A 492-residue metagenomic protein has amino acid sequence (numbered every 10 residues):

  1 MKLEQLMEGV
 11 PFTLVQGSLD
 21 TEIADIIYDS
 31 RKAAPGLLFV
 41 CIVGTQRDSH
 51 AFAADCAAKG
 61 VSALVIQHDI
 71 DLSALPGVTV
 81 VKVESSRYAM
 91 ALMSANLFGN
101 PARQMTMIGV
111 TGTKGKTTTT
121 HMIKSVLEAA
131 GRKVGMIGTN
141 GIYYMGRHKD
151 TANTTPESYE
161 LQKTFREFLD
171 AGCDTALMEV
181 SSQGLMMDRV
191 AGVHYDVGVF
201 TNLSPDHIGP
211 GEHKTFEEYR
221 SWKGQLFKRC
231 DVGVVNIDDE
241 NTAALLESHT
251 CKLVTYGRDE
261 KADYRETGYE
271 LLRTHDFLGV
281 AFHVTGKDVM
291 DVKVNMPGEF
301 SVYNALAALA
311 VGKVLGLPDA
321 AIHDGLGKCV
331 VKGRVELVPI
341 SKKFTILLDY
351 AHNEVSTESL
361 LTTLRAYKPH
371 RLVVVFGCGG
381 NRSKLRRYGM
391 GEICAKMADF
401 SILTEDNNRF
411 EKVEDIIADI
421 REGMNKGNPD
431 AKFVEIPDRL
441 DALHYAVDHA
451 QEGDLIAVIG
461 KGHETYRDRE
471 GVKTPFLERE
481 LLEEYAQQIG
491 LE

Functional and structural regions predicted by a protein language model:
M1-L14, P35-L38, A51, T250 (+5 more regions): ATP-dependent carboxylate-amine ligase
M1-L92, Y269, K293, P297-E299 (+3 more regions): N-terminal leader/targeting and accessory segments in enzymes
G9, I70-P76, A171, D196-I346 (+1 more regions): Acidic, Mg2+-coordinating active-site environments of NTP-dependent enzymes
V10, A89-I237, N241-K252, L306 (+2 more regions): Phosphate-binding loop of NTP-binding sites
I23, P35-G36, V61, G77-V78 (+6 more regions): Short, well-ordered alpha-helix to beta-strand connector turns
G44-Q46, S182-Q183, S204-H207, D239-E240 (+3 more regions): Short glycine-rich anion-binding loops that position phosphate/pyrophosphate groups of nucleotides and phosphorylated
A53-A58, L169, A191, R365: Non-catalytic positions within long, well-ordered alpha-helices that form the structural scaffold/packing of enzyme
S62-H68, G233-I237, V375-F376, D399-D406: Short internal beta-strands
